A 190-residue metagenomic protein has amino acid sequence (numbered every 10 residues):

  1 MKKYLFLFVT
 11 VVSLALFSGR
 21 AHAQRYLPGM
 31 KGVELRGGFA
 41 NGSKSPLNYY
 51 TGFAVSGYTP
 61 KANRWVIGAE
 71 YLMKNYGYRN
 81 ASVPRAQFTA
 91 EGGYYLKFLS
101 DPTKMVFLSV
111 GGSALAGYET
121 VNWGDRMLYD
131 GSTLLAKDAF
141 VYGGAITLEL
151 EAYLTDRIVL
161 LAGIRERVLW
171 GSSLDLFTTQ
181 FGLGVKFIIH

Functional and structural regions predicted by a protein language model:
M1-G29, H190: Cleavable N-terminal export/targeting peptides
A21-K74, K186-H190: Short glycine/proline- and aromatic-enriched beta-strand/turn motifs that initiate or cap beta-hairpins
G29-K31, S45-T51, S82-A90, V106 (+2 more regions): Residues that define the transmembrane beta-barrel architecture of outer-membrane proteins
G38-N41, Y76-V83, D130-A136, V168-S172: Extracellular loop and loop/strand-boundary signature of outer-membrane beta-barrel proteins
T51-V55, A90-Y94, I146-L148, A152 (+1 more regions): Membrane-embedded beta-strands of outer-membrane beta-barrel proteins, especially the hydrophobic/small aromatic
A54-Y129, F187-H190: Gram-negative (and chloroplast) outer-membrane scaffold detector with strong preference for beta-barrel transmembrane
L72-K74, E149-H190: Predominantly the C-terminal beta-signal and adjacent terminal strand-loop region of outer-membrane beta-barrel
W123-G163, F187: Extended low-complexity acidic/polar segments
